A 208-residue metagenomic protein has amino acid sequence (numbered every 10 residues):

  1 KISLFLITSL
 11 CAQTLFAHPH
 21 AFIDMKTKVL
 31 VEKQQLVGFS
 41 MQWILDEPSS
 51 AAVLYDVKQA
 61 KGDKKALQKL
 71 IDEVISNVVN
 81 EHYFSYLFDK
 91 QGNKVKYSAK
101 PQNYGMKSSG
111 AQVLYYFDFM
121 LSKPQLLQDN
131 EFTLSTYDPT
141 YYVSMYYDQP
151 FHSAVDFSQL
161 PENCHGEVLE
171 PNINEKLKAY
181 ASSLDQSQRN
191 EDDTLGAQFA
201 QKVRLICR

Functional and structural regions predicted by a protein language model:
K1-L4: Bacterial N-terminal signal peptides that target proteins for export
A12-T14: N-terminal signal peptide c-region/cleavage motif recognized by signal peptidases
A17-Q35: Short N-terminal segments immediately surrounding and downstream of signal-peptide cleavage
M25-T27, M41-W43, F117: A structural signal for short, well-ordered beta-strand segments
V29-V31, W43-S49, L121-K123, D138-T140: Beta-strand elements of well-folded, non-transmembrane domains
Q35-Y55: Hydrophobic/aromatic-rich, well-ordered segments within soluble, folded domains that form packed cores
S49-L127: Structured domain cores in non-transmembrane regions
G92-R208: Mature, soluble, non-transmembrane domains
